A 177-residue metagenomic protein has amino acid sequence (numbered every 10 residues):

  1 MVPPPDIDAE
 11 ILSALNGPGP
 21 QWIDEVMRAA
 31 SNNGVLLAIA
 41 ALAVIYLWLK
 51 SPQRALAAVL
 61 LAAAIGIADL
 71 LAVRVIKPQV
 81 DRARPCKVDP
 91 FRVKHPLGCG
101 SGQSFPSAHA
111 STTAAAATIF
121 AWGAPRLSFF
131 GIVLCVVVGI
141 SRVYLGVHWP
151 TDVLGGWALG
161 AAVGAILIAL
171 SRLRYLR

Functional and structural regions predicted by a protein language model:
M1-I39, A72-G102, R177: N-terminal transmembrane-helix/juxtamembrane module of multi-pass inner/ER membrane proteins
M1-P4, A55, V59, A169-R177: Multi-pass membrane proteins that catalyze or facilitate reactions on polyprenyl-/lipid-phosphate substrates and their
L37, A62-G66, L70, W157 (+1 more regions): Alpha-helical transmembrane spans of integral membrane proteins, capturing the lipid-embedded, hydrophobic core of TM
I39-L49, T113-T118: Hydrophobic, aromatic-rich transmembrane alpha-helices and their immediate juxtamembrane boundary segments
L42-L70, L127: Interfacial segments of alpha-helical transmembrane regions
L47, A72, I76-D81, A121 (+1 more regions): Membrane-water interface at transmembrane helix exits
A62-K77, S128-R142: Small-polar-interrupted transmembrane alpha-helices in polytopic inner-membrane proteins
V93-R177: Membrane-embedded catalytic cores of phosphoryl/pyrophosphoryl-handling enzymes
